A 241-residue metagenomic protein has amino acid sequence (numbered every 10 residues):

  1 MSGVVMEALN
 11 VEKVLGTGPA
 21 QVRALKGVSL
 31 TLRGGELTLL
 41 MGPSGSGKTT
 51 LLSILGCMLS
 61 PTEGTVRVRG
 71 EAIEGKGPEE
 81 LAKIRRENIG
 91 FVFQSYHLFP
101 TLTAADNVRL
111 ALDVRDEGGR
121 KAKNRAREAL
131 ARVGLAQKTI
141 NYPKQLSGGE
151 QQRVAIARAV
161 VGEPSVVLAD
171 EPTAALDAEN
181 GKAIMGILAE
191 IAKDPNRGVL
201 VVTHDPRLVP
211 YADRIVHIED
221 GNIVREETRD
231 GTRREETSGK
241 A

Functional and structural regions predicted by a protein language model:
M1-V14, R225-A241: ABC-family P-loop ATPase nucleotide-binding domain
V4-Y211, I215-I218: ABC family nucleotide-binding domain
I215-E227: H-loop (His-switch) and adjacent beta-strand-loop-beta switch element of ABC-type ATPase nucleotide-binding domains
